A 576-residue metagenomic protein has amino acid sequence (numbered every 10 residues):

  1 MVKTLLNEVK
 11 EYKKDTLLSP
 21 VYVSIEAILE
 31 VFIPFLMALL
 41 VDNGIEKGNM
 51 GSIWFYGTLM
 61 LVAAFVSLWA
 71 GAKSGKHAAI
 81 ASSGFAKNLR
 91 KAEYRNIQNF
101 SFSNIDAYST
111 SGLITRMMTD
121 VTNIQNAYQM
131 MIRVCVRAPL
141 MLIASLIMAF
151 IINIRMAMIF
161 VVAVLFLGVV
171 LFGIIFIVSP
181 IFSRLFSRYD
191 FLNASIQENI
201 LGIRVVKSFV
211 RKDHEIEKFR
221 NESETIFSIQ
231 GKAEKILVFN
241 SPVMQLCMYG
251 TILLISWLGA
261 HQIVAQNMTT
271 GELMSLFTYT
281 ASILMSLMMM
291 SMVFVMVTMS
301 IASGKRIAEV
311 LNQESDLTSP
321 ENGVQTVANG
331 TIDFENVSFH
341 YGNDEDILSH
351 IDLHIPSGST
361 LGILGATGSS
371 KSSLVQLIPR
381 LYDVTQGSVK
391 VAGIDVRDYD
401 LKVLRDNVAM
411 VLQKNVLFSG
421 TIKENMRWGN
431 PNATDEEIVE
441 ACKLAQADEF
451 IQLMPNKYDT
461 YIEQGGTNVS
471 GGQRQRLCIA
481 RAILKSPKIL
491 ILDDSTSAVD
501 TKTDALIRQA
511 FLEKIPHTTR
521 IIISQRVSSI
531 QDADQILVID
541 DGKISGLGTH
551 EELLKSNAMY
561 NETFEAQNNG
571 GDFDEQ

Functional and structural regions predicted by a protein language model:
M1-E30, M37, I45-L61, S74-A78 (+14 more regions): Membrane-integrated ABC transporters
K10-K14, H77-A78, N99-S103, T119-I132 (+7 more regions): An intracellular "coupling" helix at the cytosolic face of ABC transporter transmembrane type-1 domains
E11, D15-I28, Y56, M60-W69 (+2 more regions): Transmembrane helices of ABC transporter permease
V21-Y22, L29-D42, A63-T110, I114 (+11 more regions): Juxtamembrane helix-loop junctions of ABC transporter transmembrane domains
M37-V41, I97, M148-A149, I174 (+6 more regions): Hydrophobic alpha-helical interface/terminus motif in multipass membrane transporters
K47, S83, K91-T115, T119-V121 (+5 more regions): Short intracellular "coupling" helices and adjacent cytoplasmic loop segments at the cytosolic face of multi-pass
G48-F55, M148-V162, K232-R306, V310-L311: Helix-loop-helix
T326-Q576: ABC-type nucleotide-binding domain
